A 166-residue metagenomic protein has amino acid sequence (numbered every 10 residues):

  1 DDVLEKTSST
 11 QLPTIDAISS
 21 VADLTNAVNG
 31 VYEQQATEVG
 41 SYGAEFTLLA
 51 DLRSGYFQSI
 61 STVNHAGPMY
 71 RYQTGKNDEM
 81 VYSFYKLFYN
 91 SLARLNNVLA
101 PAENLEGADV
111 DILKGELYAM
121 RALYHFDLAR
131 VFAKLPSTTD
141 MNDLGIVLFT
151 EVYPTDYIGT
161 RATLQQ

Functional and structural regions predicted by a protein language model:
D1-T47: Membrane-proximal, proline-rich intrinsically disordered regions
L12-I18, D78-Y85, N104-D109, Y153-Q165: Second-shell loop/turn segments in exported
I15, G43-S54, R130, K134-N142: Short, surface-exposed recognition loops and adjoining beta-strand edges that mediate ligand/DNA contacts, enriched
A36-Y42, Y56-S59, Y124-L135: Secretory-pathway/luminal and periplasmic proteins that interact with or process carbohydrate-rich
L48-G55, L113, A119-M120, F149: Acidic helix-start/capping segments at beta-turn-to-alpha-helix junctions
L52-G75, L148: Short alpha-helical hairpin
N64-F132: Conserved, well-structured interaction surfaces
V131-Q166: Short coil/linker segments at helix-helix boundaries
